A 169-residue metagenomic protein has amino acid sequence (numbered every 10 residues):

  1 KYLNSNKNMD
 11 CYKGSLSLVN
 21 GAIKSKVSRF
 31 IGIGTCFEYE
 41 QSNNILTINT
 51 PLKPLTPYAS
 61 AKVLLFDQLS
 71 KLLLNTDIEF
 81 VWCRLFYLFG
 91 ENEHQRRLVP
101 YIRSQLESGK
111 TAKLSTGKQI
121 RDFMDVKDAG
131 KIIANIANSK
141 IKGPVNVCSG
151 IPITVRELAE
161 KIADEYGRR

Functional and structural regions predicted by a protein language model:
K1-C11: NAD(P)H-binding glycine-rich loop region in Rossmannoid oxidoreductase-like domains and their noncatalytic homologs
D10-K13, T56, E93, R97 (+2 more regions): Residue-level signal for the nucleotide or nucleotide-sugar donor/cofactor binding architecture
S15-L16, A59, V63-S70, R103 (+2 more regions): Conserved active-site helix of classical SDR/Rossmann-fold NAD(P)-dependent CH-OH oxidoreductases
L16-P57: Conserved Rossmann-fold NAD(P)-dependent oxidoreductase catalytic core, especially the SDR/UDP-sugar
Y39, T56-P57, V81-L98: Flexible, glycine-rich beta-alpha linker
Q41-S42, K53-V81, E107: Active-site Tyr-X1-5-Lys
L106-R169: C-terminal substrate-binding subdomain of Rossmann-fold SDR/epimerase-dehydratase oxidoreductases
